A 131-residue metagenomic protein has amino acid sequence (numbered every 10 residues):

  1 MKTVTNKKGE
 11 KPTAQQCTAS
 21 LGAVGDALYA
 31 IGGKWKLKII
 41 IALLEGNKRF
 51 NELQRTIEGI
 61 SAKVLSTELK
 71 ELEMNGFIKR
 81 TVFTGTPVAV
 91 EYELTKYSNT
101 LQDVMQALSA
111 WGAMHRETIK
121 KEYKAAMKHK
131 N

Functional and structural regions predicted by a protein language model:
M1, N6-S20, T56, E68: Recognition helices and adjacent regulatory flanks at domain boundaries
T18-V64, V88-E91: N-terminal helix-turn-helix DNA-binding core of bacterial DNA-binding proteins
L21-V24, Q102-I119, Y123: Hydrophobic alpha-helical core bundles mediating ligand binding, dimerization, or RNAP-core interactions
L65, L69-L72: Basic amphipathic alpha-helical segments that dock to polyanions
T84-L108: Basic, amphipathic "hinge/linker" alpha-helix immediately C-terminal to the N-terminal HTH DNA-binding motif
K121-N131: Exposed, interaction-prone assembly regions rather than primary DNA-binding/catalytic cores
